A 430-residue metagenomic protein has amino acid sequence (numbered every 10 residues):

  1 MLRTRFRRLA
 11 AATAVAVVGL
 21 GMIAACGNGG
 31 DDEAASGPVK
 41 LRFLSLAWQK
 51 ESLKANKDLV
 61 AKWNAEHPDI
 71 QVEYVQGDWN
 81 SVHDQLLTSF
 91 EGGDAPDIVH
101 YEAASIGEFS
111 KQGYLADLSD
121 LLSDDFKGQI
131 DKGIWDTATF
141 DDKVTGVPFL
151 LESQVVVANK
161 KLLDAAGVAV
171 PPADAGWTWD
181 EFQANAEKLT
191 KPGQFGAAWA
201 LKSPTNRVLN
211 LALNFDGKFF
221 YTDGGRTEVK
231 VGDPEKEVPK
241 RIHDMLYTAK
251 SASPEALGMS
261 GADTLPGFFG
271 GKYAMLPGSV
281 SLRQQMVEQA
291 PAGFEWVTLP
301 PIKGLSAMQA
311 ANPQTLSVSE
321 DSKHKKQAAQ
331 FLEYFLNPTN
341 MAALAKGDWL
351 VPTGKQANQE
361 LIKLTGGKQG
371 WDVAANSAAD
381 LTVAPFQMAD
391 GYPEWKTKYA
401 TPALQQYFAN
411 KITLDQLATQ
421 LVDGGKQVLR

Functional and structural regions predicted by a protein language model:
L2, D164, D244, K250 (+1 more regions): Conserved C-terminal helix/tail region of periplasmic/extracytoplasmic solute-binding proteins
L2-E108, F126-K127, V280, K303-S306 (+6 more regions): Conserved N-terminal structural module of periplasmic/extracytoplasmic solute-binding proteins
A61, A65, A166, D244-A249 (+3 more regions): Extracytoplasmic/periplasmic substrate-recognition and gating elements
A103-Q154, L211, E295, L299 (+2 more regions): Hinge/lid segment of periplasmic solute-binding proteins
A116-I130, P172-A175, A197, G217-E237 (+4 more regions): Short, solvent-exposed loop/beta-turn-alpha elements that line the ligand-binding surface or hinge of extracytoplasmic
V144-F149, Q154, D180-E228, Y273: Extracytoplasmic/periplasmic solute-binding protein
A186-K188, R226-A256: Glycine-centered hinge/linker elements that transmit conformational signals in sensory and ligand-binding systems
W296, K346-K398: Long, aromatic- and glycine/proline-rich binding clefts that accommodate carbohydrate-like moieties
